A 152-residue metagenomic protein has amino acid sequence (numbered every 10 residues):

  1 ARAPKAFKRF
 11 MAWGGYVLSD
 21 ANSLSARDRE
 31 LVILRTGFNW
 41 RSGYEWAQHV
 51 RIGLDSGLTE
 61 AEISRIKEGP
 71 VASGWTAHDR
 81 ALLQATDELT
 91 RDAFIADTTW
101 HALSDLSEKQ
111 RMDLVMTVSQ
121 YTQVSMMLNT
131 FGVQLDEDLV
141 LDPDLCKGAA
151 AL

Functional and structural regions predicted by a protein language model:
A1-L152: Hydrophobic alpha-helical segments
